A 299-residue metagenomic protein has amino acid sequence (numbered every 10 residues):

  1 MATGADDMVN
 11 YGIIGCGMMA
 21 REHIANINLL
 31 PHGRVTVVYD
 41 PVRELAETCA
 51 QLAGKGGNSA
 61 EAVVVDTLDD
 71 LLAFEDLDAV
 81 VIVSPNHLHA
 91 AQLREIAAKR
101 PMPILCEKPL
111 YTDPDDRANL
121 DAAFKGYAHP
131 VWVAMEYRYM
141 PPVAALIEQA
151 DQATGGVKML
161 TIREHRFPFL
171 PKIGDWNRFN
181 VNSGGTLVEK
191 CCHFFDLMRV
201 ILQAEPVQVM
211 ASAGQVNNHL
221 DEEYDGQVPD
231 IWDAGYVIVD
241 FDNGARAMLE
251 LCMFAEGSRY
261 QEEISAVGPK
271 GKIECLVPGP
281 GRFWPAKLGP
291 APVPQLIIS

Functional and structural regions predicted by a protein language model:
A2, F74, A79-N86, A90-R138: Beta-strand-loop-alpha-helix segment that lines the small-molecule cofactor/substrate pocket of alpha/beta enzymes
A2-G57: N-terminal Rossmann-like dinucleotide-binding module
I24, L68, L93-A97: Generic hydrophobic/aromatic pocket-lining and core-packing "Φ" positions
T36, D78, K158: Conserved acidic residues
E61-E75: Short acidic low-complexity segments
Y137-V228: Predominantly a Rossmann-like dinucleotide-binding segment in NAD(P)-dependent oxidoreductases
F195-W284: Contiguous beta-strand/loop segments that form the cofactor/metal-binding neighborhood of enzyme cores
I264, A291-S299: C-terminal helical cap and adjacent loop that interface with cofactors, partners, or active-site loops
